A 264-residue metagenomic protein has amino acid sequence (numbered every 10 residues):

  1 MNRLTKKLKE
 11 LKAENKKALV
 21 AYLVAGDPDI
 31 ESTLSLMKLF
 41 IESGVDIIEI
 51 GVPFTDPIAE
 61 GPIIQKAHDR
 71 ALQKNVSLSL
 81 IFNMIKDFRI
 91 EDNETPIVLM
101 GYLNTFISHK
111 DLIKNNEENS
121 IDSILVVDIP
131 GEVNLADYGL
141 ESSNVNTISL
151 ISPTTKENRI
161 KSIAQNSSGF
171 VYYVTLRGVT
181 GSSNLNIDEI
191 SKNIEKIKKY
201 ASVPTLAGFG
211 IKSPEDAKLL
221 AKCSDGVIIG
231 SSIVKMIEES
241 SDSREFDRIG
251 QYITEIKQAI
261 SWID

Functional and structural regions predicted by a protein language model:
M1-E94, Q165, D247-T254: Conserved N-terminal beta1-alpha1 strand-loop-helix module at the mouth
M1-L11, T55-I64, Q73-K86, F106-D111 (+5 more regions): Active-site-adjacent beta->alpha loops and helix N-cap segments on the catalytic face of soluble alpha/beta enzymes
E14-L19, G44-D46, D92-I97, S120-D122 (+4 more regions): Short, well-ordered coil/turn segments that N-cap beta-strands
L19-L23, I48-I50, I97-G101, I124-V126 (+4 more regions): Hydrophobic faces of well-ordered beta-strands that scaffold small-molecule active sites in alpha/beta enzyme cores
I30-I41, T155-N166, A207, I211-V227: Catalytic cores of alpha/beta
V45-D56, D122-N134, V171-G181, C223-D242: Glycine-rich phosphate-binding active-site loops on the catalytic face of alpha/beta enzymes
N144-G181: Histidine/lysine/aspartate-rich catalytic loop segments that bind and position anionic ligands
E195-V203, K212-K218, K222-D264: Alpha/beta catalytic cores of nucleotide-metabolism and tRNA/nucleoside-modifying enzymes
